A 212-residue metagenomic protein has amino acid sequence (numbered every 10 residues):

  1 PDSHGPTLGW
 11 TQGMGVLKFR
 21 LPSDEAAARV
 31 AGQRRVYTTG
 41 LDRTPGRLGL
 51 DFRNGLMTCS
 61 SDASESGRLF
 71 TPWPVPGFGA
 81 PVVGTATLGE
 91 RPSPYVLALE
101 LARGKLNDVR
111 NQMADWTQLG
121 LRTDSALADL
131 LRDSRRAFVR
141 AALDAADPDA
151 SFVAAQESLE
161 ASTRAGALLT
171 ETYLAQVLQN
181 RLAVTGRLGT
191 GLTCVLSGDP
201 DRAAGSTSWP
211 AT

Functional and structural regions predicted by a protein language model:
G5-W209: Mature N-terminal, pre-catalytic/accessory segment of carbohydrate-active enzymes
T212: Aromatic-lined carbohydrate-binding/catalytic grooves of carbohydrate-active enzymes
